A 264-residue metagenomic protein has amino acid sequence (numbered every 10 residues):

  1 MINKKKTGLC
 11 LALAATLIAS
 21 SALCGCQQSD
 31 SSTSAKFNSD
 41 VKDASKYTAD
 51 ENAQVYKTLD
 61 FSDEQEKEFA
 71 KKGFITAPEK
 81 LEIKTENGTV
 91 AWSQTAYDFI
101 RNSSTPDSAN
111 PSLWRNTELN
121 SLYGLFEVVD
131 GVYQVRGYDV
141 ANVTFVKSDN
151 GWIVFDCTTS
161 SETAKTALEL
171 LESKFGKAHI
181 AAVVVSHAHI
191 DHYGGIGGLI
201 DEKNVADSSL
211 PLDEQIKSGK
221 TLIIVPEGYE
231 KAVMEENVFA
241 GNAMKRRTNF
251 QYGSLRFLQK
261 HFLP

Functional and structural regions predicted by a protein language model:
I2-A12: Bacterial N-terminal signal peptides that target proteins for export
A12-A19: Hydrophobic helical h-region of N-terminal Sec-dependent signal peptides in bacterial secretory/periplasmic proteins
S21-G25: C-terminal motif of bacterial Sec signal peptides marking the signal peptidase cleavage site
Q27-S29: Bacterial signal peptide processing site
T33-T117, S121: N-terminal pre-domain segments of enzymes
D43, N150-G151, S161-I224: Active-site metal-binding motif and surrounding structural segment of the metallo-beta-lactamase
E118-A178: Conserved beta-strand hairpin/beta-sheet module of binuclear metal-dependent hydrolase folds, prominently
E127, Q215-K220, I224-P264: Metallo-beta-lactamase
